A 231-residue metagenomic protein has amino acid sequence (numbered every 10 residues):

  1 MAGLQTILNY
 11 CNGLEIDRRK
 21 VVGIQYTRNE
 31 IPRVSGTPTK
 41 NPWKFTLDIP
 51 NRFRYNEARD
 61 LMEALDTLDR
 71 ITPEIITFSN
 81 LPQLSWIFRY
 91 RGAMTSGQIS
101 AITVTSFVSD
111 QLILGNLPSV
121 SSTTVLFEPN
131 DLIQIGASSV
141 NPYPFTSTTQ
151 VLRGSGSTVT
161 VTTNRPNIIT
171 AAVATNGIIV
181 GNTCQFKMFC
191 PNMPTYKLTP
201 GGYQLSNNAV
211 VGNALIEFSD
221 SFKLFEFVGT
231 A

Functional and structural regions predicted by a protein language model:
M1-F78: N-terminal intrinsically disordered, low-complexity, charge/repeat-rich segments that act as generic
N9, K40, D69-I71, F107 (+3 more regions): A generic structural signal for short, non-catalytic loop/turn and secondary-structure boundary residues
Y10, L14, R19-V21, I31 (+9 more regions): Generic structural motif
Y10-G13, Y90-S106, S147-R153, N182-V211: A structural signal for short, hydrophobic beta-strand segments that form beta-sheets in beta-rich/all-beta domains
E30-Y55, L198-A231: Oligomerization/assembly interface segments of phage tail-like spikes and tubes
D60-R70, S121-A137, I169-F189: Extended Gly/Ser/Thr-rich low-complexity repeat segments, especially those forming or decorating extracellular
D69-N164, A231: Autoprocessing Asn-cyclization modules and mimics
S155-N192, F218-V228: Short solvent-exposed strand/turn elements
